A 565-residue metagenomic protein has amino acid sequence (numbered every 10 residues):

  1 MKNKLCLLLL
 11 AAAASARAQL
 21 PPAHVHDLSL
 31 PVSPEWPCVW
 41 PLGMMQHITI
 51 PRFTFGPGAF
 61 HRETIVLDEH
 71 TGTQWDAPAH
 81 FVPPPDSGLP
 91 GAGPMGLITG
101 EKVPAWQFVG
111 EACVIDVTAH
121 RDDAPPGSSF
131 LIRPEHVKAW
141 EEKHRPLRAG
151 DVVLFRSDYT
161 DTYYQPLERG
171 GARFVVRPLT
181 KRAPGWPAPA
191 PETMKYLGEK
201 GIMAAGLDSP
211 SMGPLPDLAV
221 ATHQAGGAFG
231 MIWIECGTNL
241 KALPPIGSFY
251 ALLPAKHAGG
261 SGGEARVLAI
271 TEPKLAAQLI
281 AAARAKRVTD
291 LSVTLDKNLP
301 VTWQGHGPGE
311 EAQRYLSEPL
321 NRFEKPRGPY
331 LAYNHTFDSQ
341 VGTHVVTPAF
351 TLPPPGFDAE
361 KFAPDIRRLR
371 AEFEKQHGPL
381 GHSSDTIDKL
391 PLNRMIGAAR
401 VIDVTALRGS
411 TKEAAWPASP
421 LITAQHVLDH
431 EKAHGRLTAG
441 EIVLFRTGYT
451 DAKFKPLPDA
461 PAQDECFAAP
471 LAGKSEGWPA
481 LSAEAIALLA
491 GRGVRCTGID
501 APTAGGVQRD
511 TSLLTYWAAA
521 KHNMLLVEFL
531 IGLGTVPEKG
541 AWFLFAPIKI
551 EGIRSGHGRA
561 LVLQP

Functional and structural regions predicted by a protein language model:
M1-K2, S15: Generic N-terminal leader/processing signal
K2-L8: Sec-dependent signal peptide recognition, specifically the positively charged N-region followed immediately by
L8-A18: Hydrophobic h-region of N-terminal signal peptides that target proteins for export in Gram-negative bacteria
Q19-P565: Active-/binding-site microenvironments in catalytic and ligand-binding cores
